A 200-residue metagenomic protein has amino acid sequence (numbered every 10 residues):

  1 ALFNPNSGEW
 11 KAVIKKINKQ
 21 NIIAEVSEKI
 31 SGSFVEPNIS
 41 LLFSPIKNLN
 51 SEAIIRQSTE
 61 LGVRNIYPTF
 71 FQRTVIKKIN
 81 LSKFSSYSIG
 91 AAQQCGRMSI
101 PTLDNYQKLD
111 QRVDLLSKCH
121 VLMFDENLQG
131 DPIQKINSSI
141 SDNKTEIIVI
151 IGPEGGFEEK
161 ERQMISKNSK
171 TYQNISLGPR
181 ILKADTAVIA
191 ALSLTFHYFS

Functional and structural regions predicted by a protein language model:
A1-S31: N-terminal positively charged helical leader segments and presequences
E9, K19, F34-N38, L61 (+1 more regions): Short connector loops at helix/strand junctions that flank enzyme active sites, especially segments positioning acidic
S31-M123: RNA substrate-binding interface of SAM-dependent RNA methyltransferases
Q57-L61, N137-S141, M164-K167, A191-L192: Short, solvent-exposed amphipathic alpha-helical segments in soluble enzyme and RNA/protein-processing domains
I79, P132-K135, A184-V188: Short, charged, surface-exposed secondary-structure boundary motifs
S82-Y87, I140, A191-L194: Short, hinge-like loop/turn segments at secondary-structure boundaries
V121-M164, T171-S176: Active-site/ligand-binding-proximal alpha/beta "capping" segment
E159-S200: Structured adenosyl-cofactor binding patch, chiefly the S-adenosyl-L-methionine
